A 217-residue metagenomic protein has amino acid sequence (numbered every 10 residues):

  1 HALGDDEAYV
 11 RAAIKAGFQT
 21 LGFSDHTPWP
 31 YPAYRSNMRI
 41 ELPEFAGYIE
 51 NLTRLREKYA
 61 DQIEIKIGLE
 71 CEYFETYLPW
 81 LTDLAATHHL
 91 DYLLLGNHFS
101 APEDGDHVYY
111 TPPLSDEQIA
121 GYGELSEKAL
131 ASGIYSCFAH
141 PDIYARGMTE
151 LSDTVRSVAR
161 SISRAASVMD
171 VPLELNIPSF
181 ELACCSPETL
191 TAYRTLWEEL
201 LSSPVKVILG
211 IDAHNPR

Functional and structural regions predicted by a protein language model:
H1-C71, E75, D153-S157, I177 (+2 more regions): An N-terminally biased module of ancient metal coordination in phosphate/nucleic-acid-related enzymes
A2-A12, T76-L84, A120-A131: Short, acidic/polar
A2-D6, G17, E150-R217: Charged catalytic cores and adjacent phosphate/nucleic-acid-binding surfaces used for phosphate/nucleic-acid chemistry
I14-K15, I49-Q62, L81-D91, K128-I134 (+2 more regions): Acidic (Asp/Glu)-rich catalytic clusters
L21-F23, I65-L69, L93-L95, C137-A139 (+2 more regions): Hydrophobic faces of well-ordered beta-strands that scaffold small-molecule active sites in alpha/beta enzyme cores
H26-F45, H89, L94-T111, P172: Active-site gating loops and adjacent loop-to-helix segments of metal-dependent hydrolytic enzymes
T27-P32, Y73-E75, F99-D104, Y144-G147 (+2 more regions): Active-site environment of divalent metal-dependent phosphoester hydrolases
D104-E117, I143-D153, L182-A183: Surface-exposed cleft-lining segments at the edges of enzyme active sites
